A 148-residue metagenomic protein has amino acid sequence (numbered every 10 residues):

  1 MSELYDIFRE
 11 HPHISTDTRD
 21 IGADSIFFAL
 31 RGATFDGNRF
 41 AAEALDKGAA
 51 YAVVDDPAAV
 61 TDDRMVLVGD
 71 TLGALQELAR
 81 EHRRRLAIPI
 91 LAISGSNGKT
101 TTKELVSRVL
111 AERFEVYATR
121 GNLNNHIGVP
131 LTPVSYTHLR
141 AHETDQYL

Functional and structural regions predicted by a protein language model:
M1-E77, E81: N-terminal leader/targeting and accessory segments in enzymes
L75-E143: Phosphate-binding loop of NTP-binding sites
Y147: Cationic, low-complexity basic patches in intrinsically disordered or flexible, solvent-exposed regions
